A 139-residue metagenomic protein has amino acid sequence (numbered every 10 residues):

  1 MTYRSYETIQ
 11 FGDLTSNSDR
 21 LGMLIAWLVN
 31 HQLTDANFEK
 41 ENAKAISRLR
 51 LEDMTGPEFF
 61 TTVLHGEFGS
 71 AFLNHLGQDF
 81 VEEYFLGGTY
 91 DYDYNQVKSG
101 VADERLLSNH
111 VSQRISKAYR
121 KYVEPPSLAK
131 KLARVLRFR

Functional and structural regions predicted by a protein language model:
M1-F59, F72-L73: N-terminal low-complexity, intrinsically disordered segments
K40, K44, K98, K117 (+2 more regions): Context-gated lysine
L51-K121: Amphipathic protein-protein interaction modules
K131-F138: Short hydrophobic short-linear motifs embedded in intrinsically disordered terminal tails or helical linkers
